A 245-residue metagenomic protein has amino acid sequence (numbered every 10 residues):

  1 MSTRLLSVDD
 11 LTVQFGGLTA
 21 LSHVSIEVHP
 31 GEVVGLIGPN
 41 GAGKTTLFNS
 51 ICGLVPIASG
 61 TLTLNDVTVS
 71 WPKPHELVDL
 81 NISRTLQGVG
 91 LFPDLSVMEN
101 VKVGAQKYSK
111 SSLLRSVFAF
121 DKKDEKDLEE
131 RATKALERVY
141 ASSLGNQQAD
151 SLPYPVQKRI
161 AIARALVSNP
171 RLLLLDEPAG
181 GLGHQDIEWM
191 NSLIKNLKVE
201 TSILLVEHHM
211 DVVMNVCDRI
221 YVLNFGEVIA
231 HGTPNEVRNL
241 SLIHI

Functional and structural regions predicted by a protein language model:
I37-P39: The feature captures the beta-strand-to-loop junction immediately N-terminal to the Walker
S112-D150, S192: Conserved ABC ATPase "signature" region
L173-E177: Catalytic Walker B motif of ABC-type/P-loop ATPase nucleotide-binding domains
V213-N215: A short, surface-exposed alpha-helical micro-motif characterized by mixed small hydrophobic and charged/polar residues
H231-G232: ABC ATPase "signature
H244-I245: Conserved small/polar residues in nucleotide/adenosyl-binding loops
